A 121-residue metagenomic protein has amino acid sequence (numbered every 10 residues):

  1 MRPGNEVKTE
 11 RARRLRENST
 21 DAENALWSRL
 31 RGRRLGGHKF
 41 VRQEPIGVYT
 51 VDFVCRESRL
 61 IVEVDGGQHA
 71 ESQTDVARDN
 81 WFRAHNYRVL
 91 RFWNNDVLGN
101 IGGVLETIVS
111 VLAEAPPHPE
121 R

Functional and structural regions predicted by a protein language model:
M1-K39, L112-R121: Solvent-exposed, charged helical/coil patches that constitute nucleic-acid or partner-interaction surfaces
R14-T20, E44-L112: Basic, amphipathic alpha-helical patches used to engage nucleic acids or provide basic targeting signals, exemplified
